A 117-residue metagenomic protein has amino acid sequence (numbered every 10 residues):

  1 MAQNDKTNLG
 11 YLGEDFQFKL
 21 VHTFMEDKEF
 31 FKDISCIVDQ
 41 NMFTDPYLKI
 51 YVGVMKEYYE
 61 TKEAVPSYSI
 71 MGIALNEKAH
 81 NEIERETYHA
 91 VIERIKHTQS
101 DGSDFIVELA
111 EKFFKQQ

Functional and structural regions predicted by a protein language model:
M1-F113: Noncatalytic partner-interaction/assembly domains of nucleic-acid and motor enzyme complexes, especially the accessory
